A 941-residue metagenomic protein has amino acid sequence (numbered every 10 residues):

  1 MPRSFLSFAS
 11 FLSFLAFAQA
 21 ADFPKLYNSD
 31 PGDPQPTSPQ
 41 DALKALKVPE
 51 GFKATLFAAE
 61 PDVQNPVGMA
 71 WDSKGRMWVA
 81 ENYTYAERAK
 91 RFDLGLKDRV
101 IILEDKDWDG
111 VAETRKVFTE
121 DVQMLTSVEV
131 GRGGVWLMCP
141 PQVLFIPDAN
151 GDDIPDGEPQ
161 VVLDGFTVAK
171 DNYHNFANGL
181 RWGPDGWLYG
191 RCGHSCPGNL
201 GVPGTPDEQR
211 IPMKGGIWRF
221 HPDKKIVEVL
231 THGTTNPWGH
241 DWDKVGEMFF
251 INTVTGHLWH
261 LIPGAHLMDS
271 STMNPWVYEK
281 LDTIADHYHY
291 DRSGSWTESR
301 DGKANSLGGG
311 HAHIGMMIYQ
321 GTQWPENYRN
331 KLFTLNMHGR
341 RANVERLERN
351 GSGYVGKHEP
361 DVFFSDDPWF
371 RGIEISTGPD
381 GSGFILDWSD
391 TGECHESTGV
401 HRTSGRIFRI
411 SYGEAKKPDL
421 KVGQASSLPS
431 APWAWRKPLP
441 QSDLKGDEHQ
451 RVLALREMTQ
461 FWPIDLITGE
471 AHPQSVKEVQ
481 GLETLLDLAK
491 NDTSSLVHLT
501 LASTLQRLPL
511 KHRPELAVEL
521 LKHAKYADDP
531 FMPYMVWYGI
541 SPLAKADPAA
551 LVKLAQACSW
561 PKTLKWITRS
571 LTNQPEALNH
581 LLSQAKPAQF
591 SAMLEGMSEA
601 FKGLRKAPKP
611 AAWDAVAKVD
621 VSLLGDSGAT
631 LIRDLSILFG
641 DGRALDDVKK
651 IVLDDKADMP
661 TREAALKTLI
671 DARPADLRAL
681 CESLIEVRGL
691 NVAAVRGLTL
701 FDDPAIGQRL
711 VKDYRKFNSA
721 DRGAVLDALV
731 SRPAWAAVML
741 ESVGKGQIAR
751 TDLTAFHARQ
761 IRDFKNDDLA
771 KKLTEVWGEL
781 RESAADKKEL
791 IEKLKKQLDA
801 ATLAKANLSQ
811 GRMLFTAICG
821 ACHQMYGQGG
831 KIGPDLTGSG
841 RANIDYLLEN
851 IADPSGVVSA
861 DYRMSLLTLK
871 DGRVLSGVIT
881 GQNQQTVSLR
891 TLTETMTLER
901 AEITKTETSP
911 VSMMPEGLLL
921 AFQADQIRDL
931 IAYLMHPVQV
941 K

Functional and structural regions predicted by a protein language model:
M1-S4: Positively charged n-region of N-terminal signal peptides that target proteins for export
S7-A16: Bacterial N-terminal signal peptides
A20-P438, G481-L482, G827-Q828, A901 (+3 more regions): Beta-propeller domains with acidic blade repeats across secreted/periplasmic ectodomains and cytosolic WD/CNH propellers
S73-R76, N807, F815-A821, Y826 (+1 more regions): Short pre-active-site segment immediately N-terminal to redox-active cysteine/selenocysteine motifs in thiol-based
K74, D185, D223-K224, D380 (+4 more regions): Acidic/polar residues in short coil/turn loops that connect beta-strands within repeat-based beta-sheet scaffolds
D109, V730-A749, I761-A770, E775-K788 (+4 more regions): Extracytoplasmic electron-transfer domains, predominantly the class I c-type cytochrome c fold
L386, I407, G811-Y826, L836 (+1 more regions): The canonical Cys-X-X-Cys-His
L386, T403, I410-L814, S839: Long, ordered, helix-rich scaffold segments
